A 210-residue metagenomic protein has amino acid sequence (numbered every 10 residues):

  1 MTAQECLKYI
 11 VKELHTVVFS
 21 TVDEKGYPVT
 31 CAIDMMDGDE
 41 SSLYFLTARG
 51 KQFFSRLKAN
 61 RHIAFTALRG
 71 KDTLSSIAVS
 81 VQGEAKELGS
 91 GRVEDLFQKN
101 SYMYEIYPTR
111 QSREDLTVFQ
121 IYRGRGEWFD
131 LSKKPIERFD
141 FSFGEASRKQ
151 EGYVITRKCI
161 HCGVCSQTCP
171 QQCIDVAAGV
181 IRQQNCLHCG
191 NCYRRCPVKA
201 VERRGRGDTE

Functional and structural regions predicted by a protein language model:
M1-V18: Extreme N-terminal tail/first-helix region
H15-R49, S55-L57, I63-R69, S76-V81: Short beta-strand segments
Q52, R56-F119, R123-R125: Short, structured beta-strand-loop surface elements
L57, T168-C169, R195-P197: Cysteine-centered loop/knuckle micro-motif
V118, K133-Q150: Flexible glycine-rich active-site/ligand-binding loops centered on an Asp-His dyad
R123-D130, Q150-E151: Intrinsically disordered, low-complexity linkers and tails
F143-H161, Q171-H188, A200-E210: Ferredoxin-like iron-sulfur electron-transfer modules
